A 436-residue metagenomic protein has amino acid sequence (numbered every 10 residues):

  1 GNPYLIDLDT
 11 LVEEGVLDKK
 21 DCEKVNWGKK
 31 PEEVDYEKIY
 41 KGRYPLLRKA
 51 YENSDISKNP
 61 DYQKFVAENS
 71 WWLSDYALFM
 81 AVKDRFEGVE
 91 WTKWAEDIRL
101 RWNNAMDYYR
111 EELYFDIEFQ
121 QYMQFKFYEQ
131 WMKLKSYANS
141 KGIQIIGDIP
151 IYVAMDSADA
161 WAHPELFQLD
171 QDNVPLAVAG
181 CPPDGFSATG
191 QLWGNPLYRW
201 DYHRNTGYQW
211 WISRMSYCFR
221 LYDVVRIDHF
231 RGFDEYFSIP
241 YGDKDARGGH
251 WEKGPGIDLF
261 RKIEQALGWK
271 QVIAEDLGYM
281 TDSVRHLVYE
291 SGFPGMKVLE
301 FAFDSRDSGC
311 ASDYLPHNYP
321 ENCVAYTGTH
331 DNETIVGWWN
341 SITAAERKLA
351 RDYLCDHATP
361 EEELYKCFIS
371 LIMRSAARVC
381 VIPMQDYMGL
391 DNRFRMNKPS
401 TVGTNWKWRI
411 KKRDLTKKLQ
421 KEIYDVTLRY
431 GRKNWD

Functional and structural regions predicted by a protein language model:
G1-Y128, V153-V381, Q385-Y387, N392 (+1 more regions): Alpha-amylase-like alpha-glycosidases and glucanotransferases acting on alpha-linked glucans and related
Q120, Q124-V153: Conserved, well-ordered alpha-helix/loop/beta-strand core segments that scaffold catalytic motifs
S136, S140, Q265, K421 (+1 more regions): Replace "anionic and nucleotidyl ligands
R413-D436: Terminal-tail/helix-coil boundary detector
